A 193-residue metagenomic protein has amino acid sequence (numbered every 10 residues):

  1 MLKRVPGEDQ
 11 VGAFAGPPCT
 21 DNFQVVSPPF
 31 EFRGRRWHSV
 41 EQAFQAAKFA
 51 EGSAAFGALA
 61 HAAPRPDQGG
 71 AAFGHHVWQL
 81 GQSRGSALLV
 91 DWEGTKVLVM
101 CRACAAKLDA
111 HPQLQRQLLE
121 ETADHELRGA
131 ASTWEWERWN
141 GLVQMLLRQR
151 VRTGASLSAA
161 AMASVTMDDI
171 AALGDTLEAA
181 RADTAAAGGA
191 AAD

Functional and structural regions predicted by a protein language model:
M1-G189, D193: Charged, low-complexity intrinsically disordered segments
